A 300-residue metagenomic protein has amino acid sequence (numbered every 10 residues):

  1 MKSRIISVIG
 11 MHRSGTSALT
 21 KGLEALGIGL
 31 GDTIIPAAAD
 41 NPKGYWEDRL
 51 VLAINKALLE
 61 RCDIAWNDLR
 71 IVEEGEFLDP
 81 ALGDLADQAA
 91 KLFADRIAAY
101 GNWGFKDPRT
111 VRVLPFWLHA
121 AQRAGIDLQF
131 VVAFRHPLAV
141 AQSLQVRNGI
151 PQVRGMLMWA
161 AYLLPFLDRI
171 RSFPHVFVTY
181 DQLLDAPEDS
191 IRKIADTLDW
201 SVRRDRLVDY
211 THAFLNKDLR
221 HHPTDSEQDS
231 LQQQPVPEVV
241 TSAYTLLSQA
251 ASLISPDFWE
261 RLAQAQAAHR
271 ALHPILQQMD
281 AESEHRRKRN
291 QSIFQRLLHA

Functional and structural regions predicted by a protein language model:
M1-A86, L215: PAPS-dependent sulfotransferase catalytic core
K2, L167, D196, W200-A300: PAPS-dependent sulfotransferases, especially Golgi type II membrane carbohydrate sulfotransferases
I9, N41, G75, D79 (+5 more regions): Short, flexible active-site loop motifs that bind/organize anionic cofactors or intermediates
T16, G44-D48, L82, A86 (+7 more regions): A structural signal for well-ordered alpha-helical scaffolds and beta->alpha junctions
A38-A39, H136, D209-Y210: Positions that flank functional sites
N55-L58, G149-M158, D225-Q233: A polyampholytic, Gly/Pro-enriched intrinsically disordered region
N55-R70, G125, Q145, G149 (+4 more regions): Glycine-centered secondary-structure boundary/capping sites
G83-R204: PAPS-dependent sulfotransferase catalytic domain
